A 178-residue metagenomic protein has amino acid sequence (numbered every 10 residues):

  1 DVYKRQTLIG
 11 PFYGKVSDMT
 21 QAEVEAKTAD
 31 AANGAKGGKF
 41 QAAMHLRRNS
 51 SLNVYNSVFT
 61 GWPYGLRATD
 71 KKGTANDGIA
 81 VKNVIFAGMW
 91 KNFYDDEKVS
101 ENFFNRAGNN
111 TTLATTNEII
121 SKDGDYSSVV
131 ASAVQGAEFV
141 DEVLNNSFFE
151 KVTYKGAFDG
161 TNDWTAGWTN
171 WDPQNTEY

Functional and structural regions predicted by a protein language model:
D1-Y178: Extracellular beta-rich repeat passengers
